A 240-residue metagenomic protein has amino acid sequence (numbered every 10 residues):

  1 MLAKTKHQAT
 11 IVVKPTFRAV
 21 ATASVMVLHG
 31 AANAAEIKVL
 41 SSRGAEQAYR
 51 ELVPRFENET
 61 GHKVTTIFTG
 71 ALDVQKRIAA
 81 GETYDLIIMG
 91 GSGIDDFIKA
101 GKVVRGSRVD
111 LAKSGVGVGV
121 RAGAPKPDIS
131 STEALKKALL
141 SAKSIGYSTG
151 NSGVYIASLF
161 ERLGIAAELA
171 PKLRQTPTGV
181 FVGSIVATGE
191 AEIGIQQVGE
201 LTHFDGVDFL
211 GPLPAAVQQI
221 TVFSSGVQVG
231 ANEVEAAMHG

Functional and structural regions predicted by a protein language model:
A3-V20: Bacterial N-terminal signal peptides that target proteins for export
R18-H29: Bacterial N-terminal signal peptides
A34-L72, K76-A80, G91-G101, R105 (+2 more regions): Exported/periplasmic ABC-transporter solute-binding proteins
Y84: Dinucleotide-binding Rossmann-like beta1-alpha1 core, especially the glycine-rich loop that anchors the ADP
